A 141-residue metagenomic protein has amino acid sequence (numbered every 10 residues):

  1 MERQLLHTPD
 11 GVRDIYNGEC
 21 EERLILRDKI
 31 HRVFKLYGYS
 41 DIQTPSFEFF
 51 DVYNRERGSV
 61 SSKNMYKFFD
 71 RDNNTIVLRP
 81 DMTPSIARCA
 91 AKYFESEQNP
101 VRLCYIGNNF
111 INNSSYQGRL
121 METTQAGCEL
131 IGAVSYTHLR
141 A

Functional and structural regions predicted by a protein language model:
M1-R140: TRNA-recognition modules of translation machinery and tRNA-sensing kinases, especially anticodon-binding
